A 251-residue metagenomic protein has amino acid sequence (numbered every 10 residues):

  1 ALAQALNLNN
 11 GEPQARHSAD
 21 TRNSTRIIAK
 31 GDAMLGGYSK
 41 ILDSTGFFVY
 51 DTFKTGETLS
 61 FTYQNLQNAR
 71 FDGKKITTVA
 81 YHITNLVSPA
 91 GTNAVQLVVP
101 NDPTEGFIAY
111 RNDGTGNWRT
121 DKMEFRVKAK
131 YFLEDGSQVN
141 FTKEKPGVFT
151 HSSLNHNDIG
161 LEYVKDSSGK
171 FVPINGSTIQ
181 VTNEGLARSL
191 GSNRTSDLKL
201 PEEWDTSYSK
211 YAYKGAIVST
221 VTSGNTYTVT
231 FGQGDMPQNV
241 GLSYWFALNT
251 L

Functional and structural regions predicted by a protein language model:
A1-D121: N-terminal targeting leaders for non-cytosolic proteins
L2-Q4, Q14, K128, L186 (+1 more regions): Residue-level detector of intrinsically disordered, flexible termini and proteolytic processing junctions
T45-G46, G56, G73-K74, A90 (+7 more regions): Intrinsic-disorder/low-complexity loop/linker signature
F48, E57-Y63, L133, S137-V139 (+2 more regions): Enzymatic toxin/effector payload domains
T58, Y63, K122-R126, E144-P146 (+3 more regions): Extracellular structured ligand-interaction cores
N85-S167: Extracellular-facing segments of soluble proteins and assemblies that are Gly/Ser/Thr-biased and enriched in aromatics
N155-L251: Contiguous ligand/interfacial binding patches
